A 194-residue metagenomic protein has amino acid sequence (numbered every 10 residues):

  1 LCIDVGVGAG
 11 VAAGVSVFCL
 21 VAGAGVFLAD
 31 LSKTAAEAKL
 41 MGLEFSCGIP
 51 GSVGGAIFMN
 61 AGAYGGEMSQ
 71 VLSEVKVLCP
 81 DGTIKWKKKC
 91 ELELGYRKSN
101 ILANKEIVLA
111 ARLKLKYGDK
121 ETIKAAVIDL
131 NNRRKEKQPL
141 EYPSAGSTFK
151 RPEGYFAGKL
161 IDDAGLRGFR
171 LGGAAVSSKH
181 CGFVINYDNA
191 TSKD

Functional and structural regions predicted by a protein language model:
L1, F18-L20, M41-E44, K76 (+3 more regions): Structural motif
L1-D4, G10, G14-V53: Anion-binding (especially nucleotide phosphate/pyrophosphate-binding) glycine-rich loop and adjoining beta-alpha core
G6, V26, D30, E44 (+7 more regions): Conserved active-site and cofactor/substrate-binding residues in soluble primary-metabolism enzymes
G10-A12, F27-A29, S73-K89: Short, conserved aromatic-histidine micro-motifs
V26-L28, G54-F58, G65, F149 (+1 more regions): Short, flexible micro-motifs
A29, M59-A61, C90-Y96: Short acidic (Asp/Glu) patches
A36-S73, C79, S144: A gly/ser-rich beta-alpha-beta helix-loop segment of oxidoreductase catalytic cores
L78-D194: Phosphate/pyrophosphate- and phosphate-bearing ligand-binding catalytic cores of soluble enzymes
